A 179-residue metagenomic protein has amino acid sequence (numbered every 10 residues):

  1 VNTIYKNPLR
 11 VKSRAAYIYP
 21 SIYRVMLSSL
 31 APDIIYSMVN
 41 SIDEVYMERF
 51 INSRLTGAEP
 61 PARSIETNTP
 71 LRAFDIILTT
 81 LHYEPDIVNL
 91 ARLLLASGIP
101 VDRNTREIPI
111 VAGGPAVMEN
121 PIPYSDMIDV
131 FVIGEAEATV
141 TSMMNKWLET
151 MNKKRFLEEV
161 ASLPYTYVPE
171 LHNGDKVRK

Functional and structural regions predicted by a protein language model:
V1-A16, Y23-R24, V160-K179: N-terminal [4Fe-4S]-dependent radical SAM core
R14, Y46, P109: Residues at the starts of beta-strands that form the adenosine-phosphate
I18-S21, A73-D75: Glycine-/proline-rich flexible loop or hinge segments
L27-I35: Conserved alpha-helical elements of sugar-nucleotide-dependent glycosyltransferases
I34-Y46: Short helix-loop-beta junction
D43-T56: A short beta-strand-loop structural module common to alpha/beta enzyme folds
S53-D175: Glycine-rich beta-alpha loop elements in corrinoid/cobalamin-binding modules across cobalamin-dependent enzymes
